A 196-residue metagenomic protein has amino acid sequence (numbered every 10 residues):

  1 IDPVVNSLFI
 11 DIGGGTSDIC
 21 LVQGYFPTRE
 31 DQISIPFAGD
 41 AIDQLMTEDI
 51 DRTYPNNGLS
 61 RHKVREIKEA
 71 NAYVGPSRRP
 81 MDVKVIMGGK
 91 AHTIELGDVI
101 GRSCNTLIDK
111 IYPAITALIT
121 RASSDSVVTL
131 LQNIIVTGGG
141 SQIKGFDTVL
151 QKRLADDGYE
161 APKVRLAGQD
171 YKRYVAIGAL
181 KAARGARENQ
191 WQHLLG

Functional and structural regions predicted by a protein language model:
I1-I10, A176-R184: Conserved phosphate-binding catalytic cores of ATP/NTP-utilizing and phosphoryl-transfer enzymes
D2-T28, G75-R79: Gly/Thr-rich phosphate-binding beta-strand-loop-beta motif of the actin/hexokinase/Hsp70
D11, M46, I115, V136 (+1 more regions): Residue-level signature of catalytic and energy-coupling elements of molecular machines, predominantly ATP/GTP-dependent
Q23-T116, T120, S124-N133: Phosphate-binding glycine-rich/basic clefts of nucleotide- and phosphate-handling proteins, predominantly
I42, Q142, V175: Catalytic-loop motifs flanking and including active-site residues across diverse enzymes
A72-P76, S126-R153, A167-Y171: Glycine-rich phosphate-binding loops at beta-strand->alpha-helix junctions
K152-E160: Short helix-loop-beta junction
K163-G196: Glycine-rich phosphate-binding/hydrolytic loop that grips phosphoryl groups
